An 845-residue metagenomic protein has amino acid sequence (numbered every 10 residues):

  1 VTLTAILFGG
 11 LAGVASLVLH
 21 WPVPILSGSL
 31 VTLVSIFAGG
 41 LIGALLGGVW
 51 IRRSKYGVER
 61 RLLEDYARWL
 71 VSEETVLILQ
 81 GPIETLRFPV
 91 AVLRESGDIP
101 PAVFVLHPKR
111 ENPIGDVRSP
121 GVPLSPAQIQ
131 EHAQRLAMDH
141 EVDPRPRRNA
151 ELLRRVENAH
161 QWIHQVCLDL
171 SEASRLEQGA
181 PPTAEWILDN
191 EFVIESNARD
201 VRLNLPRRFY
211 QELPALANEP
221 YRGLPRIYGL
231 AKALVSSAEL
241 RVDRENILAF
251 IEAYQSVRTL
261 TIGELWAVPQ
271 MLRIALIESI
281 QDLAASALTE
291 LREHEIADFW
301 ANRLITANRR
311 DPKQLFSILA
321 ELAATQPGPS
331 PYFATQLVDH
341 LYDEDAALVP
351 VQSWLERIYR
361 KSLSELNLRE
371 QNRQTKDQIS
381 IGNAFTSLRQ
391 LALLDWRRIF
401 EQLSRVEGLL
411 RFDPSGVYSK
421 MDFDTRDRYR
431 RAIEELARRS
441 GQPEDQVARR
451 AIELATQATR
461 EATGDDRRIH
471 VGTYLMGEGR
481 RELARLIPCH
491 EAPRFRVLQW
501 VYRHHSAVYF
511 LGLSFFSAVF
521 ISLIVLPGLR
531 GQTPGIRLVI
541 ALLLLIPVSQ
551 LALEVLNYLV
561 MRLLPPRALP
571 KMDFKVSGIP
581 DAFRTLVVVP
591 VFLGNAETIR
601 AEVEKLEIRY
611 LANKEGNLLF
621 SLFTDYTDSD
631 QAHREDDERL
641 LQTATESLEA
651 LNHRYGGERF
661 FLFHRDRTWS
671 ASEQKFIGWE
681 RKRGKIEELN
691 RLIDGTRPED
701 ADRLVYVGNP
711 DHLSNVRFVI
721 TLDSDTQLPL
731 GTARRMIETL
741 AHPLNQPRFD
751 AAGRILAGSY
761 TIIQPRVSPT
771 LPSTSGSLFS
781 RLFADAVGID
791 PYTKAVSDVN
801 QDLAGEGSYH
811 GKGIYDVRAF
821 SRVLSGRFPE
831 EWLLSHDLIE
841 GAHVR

Functional and structural regions predicted by a protein language model:
V1, F37, L41, L45-P113: Cytosol/matrix-facing juxtamembrane amphipathic, basic-hydrophobic segments adjacent to a transmembrane helix
T2-G9, E157, S506-S517: Select subsegments of transmembrane alpha-helices in polytopic membrane proteins, especially boundary-proximal
G13-V34, P527-I536: Membrane-interfacial hairpin junctions
S35-G57, L543-P565: Transmembrane alpha-helices and immediately adjacent membrane-cytoplasm interface residues in multi-pass integral
V117-L224, A249, I274, D298-T306 (+1 more regions): ATP-dependent phospho-/nucleotidyl transfer catalytic cores
S196, G223-L265, L272-T289: Active-site activation/catalytic loop segments of kinase-like enzymes and analogous catalytic loops in related
R273-L283, F495-N557, P765-P769, Y809: Alpha-helical bilayer-embedded segments of polytopic membrane proteins, i.e., transmembrane/intramembrane helices
R309-Q499, R567-R845: Internal catalytic domains of large membrane-associated glycosyltransferases
